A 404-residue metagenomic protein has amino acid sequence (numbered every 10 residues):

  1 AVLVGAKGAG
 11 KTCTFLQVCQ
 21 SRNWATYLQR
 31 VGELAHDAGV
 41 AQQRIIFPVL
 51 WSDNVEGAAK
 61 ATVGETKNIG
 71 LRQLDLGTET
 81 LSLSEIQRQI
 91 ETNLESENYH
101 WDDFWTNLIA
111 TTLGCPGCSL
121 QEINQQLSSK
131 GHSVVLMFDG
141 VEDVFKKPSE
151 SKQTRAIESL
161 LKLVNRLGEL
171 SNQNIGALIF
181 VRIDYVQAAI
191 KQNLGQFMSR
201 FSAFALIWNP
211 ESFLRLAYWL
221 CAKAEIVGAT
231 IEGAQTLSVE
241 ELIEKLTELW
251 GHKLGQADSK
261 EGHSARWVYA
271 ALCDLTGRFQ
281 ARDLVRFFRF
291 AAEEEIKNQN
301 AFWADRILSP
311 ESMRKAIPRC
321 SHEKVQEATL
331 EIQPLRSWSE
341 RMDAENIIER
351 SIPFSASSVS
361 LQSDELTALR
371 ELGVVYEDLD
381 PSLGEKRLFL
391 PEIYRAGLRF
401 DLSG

Functional and structural regions predicted by a protein language model:
A1, P116-S119, E158-K162, M198 (+1 more regions): Short linear interaction motifs
V2-V135, V144-E150, T154: P-loop NTPase nucleotide-binding core
T14-L16, V135, L178-I183, L214-A217 (+1 more regions): Short, hydrophobic, well-ordered secondary-structure elements
N23, A110, G114, E158-N165 (+3 more regions): Alpha-helical repeat scaffolds in large eukaryotic proteins
S52, V181-Y185, P381-E385: Short beta-alpha junction loops
Q125-Q126, V141-E261: The catalytic "switch" region of P-loop NTPases
L254-G404: C-terminal leucine-rich, beta-strand-based interaction scaffolds used for sensing/assembly
